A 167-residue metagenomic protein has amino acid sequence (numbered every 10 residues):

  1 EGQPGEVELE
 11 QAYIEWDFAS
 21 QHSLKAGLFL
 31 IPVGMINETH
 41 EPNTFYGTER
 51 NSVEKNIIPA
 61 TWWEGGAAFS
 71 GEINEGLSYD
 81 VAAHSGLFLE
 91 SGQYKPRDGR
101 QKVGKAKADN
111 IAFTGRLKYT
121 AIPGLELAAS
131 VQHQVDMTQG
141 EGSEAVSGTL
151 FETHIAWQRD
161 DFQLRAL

Functional and structural regions predicted by a protein language model:
E1-L89, D109-T114, K118-E126: Outer membrane beta-barrel
G2, E54-A60, Q101-A106, M137-E144: Outer-membrane beta-barrel domain signature
Q3, Q11, Q21, Q93 (+5 more regions): Residue-identity detector for glutamine
E41-G47, P96-R100, V146-S147: Flexible, surface-exposed loop regions and adjacent strand-edge segments of Gram-negative outer-membrane beta-barrel
D80-A82, E90-K95, S130, Q139-E141: A short secondary-structure junction signal
Y119-L167: Detector for outer-membrane/organellar transmembrane beta-barrel domains, recognizing the amphipathic beta-strand
